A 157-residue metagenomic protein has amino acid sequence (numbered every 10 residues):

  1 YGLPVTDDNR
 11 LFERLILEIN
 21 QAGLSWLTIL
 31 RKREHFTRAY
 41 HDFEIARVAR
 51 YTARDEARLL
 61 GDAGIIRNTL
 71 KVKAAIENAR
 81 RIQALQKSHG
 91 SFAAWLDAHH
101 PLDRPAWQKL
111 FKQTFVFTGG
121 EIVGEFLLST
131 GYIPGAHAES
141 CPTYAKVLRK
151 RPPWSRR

Functional and structural regions predicted by a protein language model:
Y1-R157: HhH-family (HhH-GPD) DNA N-glycosylase catalytic core used in base-excision repair
